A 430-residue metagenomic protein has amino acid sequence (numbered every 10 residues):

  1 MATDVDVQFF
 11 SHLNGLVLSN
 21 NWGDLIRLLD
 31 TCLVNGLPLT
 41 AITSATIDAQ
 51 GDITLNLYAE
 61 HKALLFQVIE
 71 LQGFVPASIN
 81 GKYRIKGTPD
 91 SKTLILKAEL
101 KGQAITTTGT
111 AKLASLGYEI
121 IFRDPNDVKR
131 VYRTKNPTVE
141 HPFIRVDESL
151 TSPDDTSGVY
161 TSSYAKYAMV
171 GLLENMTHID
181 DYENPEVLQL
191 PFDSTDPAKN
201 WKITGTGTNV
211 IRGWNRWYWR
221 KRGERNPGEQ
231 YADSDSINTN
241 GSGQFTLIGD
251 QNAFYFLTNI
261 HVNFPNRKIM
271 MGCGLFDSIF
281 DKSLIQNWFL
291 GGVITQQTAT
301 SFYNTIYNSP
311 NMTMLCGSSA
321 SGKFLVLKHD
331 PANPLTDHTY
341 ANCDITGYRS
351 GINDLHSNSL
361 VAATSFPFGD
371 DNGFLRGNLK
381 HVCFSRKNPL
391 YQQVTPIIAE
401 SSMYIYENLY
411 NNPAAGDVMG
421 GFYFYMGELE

Functional and structural regions predicted by a protein language model:
M1-T40, L100, V394, A415-E430: Short, intrinsically disordered N-terminal pre-domain segments
D4-F10, L16, C32-I53, P76-G249 (+2 more regions): Small/polar beta-strand repeat architecture
N56-P76: Short coil-to-beta transition motif at edge beta-strands of beta-rich domains
N259-E430: Long, low-complexity regulatory tails in eukaryotic proteins
